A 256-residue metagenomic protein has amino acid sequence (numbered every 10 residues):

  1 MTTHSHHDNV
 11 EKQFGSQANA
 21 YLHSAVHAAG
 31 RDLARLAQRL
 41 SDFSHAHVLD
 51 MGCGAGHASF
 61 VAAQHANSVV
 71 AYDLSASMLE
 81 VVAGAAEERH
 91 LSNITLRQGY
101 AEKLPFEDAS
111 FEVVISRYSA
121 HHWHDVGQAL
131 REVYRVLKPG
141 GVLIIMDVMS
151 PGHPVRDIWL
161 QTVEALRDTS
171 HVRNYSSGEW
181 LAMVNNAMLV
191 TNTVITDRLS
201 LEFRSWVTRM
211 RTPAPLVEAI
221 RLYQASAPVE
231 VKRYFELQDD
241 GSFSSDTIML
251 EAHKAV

Functional and structural regions predicted by a protein language model:
M1-F43, H57-V61, M78-V81, S205-T208: Conserved class I S-adenosyl-L-methionine
L49-M51, A55-K103: Class I SAM-dependent methyltransferase SAM/SAH-binding core
E102-V113: A short acidic, Gly/Pro-enriched loop at the edge of an enzyme's catalytic core that lines a small-molecule cofactor
E112-D125: A short SAM/SAH-binding and catalytic strip from SAM-dependent methyltransferases
G127-P139: A short glycine-rich, Lys/Arg-flanked "PGG" loop and its adjoining helix->strand segment in the class I
I144-L166: Conserved class I S-adenosyl-L-methionine
R173-A187: Short alpha-helix
N192-V256: Conserved Class I S-adenosyl-L-methionine
